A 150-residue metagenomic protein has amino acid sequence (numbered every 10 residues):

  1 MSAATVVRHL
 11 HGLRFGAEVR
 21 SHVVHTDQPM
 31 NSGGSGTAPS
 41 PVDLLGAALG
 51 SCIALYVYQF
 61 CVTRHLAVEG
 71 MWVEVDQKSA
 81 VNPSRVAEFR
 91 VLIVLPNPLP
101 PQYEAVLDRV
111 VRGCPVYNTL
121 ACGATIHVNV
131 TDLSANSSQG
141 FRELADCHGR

Functional and structural regions predicted by a protein language model:
M1-A47, L55-R150: Extended beta-strand/beta-hairpin segments
